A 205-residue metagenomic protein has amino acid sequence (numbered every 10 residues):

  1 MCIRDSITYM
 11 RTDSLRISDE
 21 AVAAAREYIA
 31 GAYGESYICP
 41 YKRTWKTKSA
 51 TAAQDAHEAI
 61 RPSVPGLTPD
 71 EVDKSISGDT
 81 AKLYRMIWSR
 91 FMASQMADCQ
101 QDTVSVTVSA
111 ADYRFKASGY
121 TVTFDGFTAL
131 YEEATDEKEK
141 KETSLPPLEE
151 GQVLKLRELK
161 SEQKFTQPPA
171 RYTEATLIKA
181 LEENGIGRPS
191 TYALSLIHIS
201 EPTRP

Functional and structural regions predicted by a protein language model:
I3-L196, S200, R204: Core catalytic DNA strand-manipulation module of type IA topoisomerases
